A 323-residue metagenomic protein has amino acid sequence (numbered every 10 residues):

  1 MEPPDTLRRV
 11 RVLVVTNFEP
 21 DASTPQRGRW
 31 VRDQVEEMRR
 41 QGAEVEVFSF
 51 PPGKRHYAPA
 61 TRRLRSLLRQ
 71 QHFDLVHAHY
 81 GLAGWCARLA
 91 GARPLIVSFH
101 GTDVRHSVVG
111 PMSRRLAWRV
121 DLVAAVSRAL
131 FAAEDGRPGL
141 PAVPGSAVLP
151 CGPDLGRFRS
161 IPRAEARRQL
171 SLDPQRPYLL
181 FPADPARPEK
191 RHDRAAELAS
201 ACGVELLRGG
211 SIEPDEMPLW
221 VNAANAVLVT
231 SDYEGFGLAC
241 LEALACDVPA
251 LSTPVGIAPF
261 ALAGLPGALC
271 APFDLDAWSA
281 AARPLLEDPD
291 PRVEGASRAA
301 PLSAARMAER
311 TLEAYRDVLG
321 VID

Functional and structural regions predicted by a protein language model:
L13, D173-K190, A196-S200: Conserved donor-binding/catalytic core segment of Leloir-type glycosyltransferases
Q26-R29, F273, E287-L319: A charged, aromatic-enriched C-terminal amphipathic alpha-helix characteristic of glycosyltransferases across folds
A78-A83: Short His-centered aromatic/hydrophobic patch
A117, L219-A224: Short alpha-helical donor nucleotide-sugar binding micro-motif in glycosyltransferases
W118-S146, P153-S160, T311: A short, active-site helix/loop in glycosyltransferases that binds the activated sugar's phosphate group
D232: Aromatic "clamp/platform" in nucleotide-sugar-dependent glycosyltransferases that forms part of the donor/acceptor
P249-S252, P259: Short hydrophobic beta-strand element within catalytic cores of glycosyltransferases and related nucleotide-activated
G264-D276, R283-P289: Conserved acidic donor-binding segment of nucleotide-sugar-dependent glycosyltransferases
